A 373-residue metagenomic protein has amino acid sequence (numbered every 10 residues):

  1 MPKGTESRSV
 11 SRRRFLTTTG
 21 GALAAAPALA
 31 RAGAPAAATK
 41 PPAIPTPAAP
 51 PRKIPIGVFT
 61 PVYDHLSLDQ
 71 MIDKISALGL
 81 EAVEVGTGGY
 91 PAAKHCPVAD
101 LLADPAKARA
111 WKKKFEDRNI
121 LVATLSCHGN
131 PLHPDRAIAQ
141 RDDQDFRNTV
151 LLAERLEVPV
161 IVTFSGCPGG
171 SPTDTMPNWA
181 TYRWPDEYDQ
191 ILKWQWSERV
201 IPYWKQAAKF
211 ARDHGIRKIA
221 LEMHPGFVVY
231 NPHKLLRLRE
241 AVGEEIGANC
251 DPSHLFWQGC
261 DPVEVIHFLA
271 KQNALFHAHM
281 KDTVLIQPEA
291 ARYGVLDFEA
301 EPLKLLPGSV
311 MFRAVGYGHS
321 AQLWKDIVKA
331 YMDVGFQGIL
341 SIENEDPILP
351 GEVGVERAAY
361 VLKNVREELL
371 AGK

Functional and structural regions predicted by a protein language model:
P2-A24: N-terminal secretory signal peptides and thylakoid transit peptides that target proteins across membranes
T19-R31, P41, A48-P50, Q70 (+4 more regions): Active-site acidic/histidine proton-transfer and metal-coordination neighborhood in alpha/beta enzyme cores
A30-H65, D73-K74: C-terminal segment of N-terminal export signals and the immediately downstream linker at the start of the mature
K53, A82-V83, L125, W184-G318: Acidic/histidine-rich catalytic cores of soluble enzymes
V58, I75, V83, F115 (+4 more regions): Conserved, mostly hydrophobic/aromatic
H65-I75, R141-V150, C260-F268, W324-D326: Short, acidic/polar
M71-G89: Catalytic domains of carbohydrate-active enzymes, especially glycoside hydrolases
G86-A110: Glycine-rich, proline-tolerant flexible connector loops at the mouths of alpha/beta enzymes
